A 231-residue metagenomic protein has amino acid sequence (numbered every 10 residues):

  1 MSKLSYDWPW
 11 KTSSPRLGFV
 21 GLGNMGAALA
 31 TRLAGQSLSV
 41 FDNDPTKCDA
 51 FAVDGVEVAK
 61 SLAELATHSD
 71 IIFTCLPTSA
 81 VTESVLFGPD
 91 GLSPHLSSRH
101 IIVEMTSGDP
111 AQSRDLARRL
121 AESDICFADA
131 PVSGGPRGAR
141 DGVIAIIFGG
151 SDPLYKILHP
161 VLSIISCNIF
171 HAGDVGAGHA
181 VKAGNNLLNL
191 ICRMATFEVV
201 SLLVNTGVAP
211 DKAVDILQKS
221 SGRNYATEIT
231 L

Functional and structural regions predicted by a protein language model:
S2-C75, H100: NAD(P)+-binding Rossmann beta1-loop-alpha1 motif at the extreme N-terminus of oxidoreductases
V20-L22, S107-L190: Rossmann-fold dinucleotide-binding core
N24, A28, E64, I71-F73 (+11 more regions): Amphipathic alpha-helical hairpins
L38, V58, C126-A128, I169 (+1 more regions): Hydrophobic beta-strand scaffold residues
L62-I72, S79-I144: Rossmann-like NAD(P)(H) cofactor-binding subdomain of soluble oxidoreductases
A177-L231: Helical "substrate-binding/catalytic lid" subdomain of Rossmann-like NAD(P)-dependent dehydrogenases/reductases
